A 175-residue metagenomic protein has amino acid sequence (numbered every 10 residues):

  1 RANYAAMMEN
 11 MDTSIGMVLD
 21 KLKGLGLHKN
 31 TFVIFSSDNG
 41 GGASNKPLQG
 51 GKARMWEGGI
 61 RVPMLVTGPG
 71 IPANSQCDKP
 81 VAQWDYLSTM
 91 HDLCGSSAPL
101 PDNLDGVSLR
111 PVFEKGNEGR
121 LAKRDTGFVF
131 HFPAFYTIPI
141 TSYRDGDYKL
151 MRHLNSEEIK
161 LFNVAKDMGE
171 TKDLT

Functional and structural regions predicted by a protein language model:
R1, M7, T13, D20-P72 (+2 more regions): Histidine-centered active-site microenvironments of extracellular/periplasmic hydrolases and transferases
A5, D12-L19, K23, L87-H91 (+4 more regions): Non-transmembrane alpha-helical segments in soluble domains of secreted/periplasmic/extracellular proteins
G41-M55, P72-A73, K79, W84-V164: C-terminal cap/loop subdomain of S1 sulfatases and analogous C-terminal strand-loop tails that border
